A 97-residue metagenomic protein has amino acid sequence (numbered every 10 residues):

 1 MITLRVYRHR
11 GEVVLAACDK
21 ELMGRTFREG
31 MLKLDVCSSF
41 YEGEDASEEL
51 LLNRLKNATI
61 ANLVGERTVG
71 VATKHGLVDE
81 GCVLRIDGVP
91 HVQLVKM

Functional and structural regions predicted by a protein language model:
M1-L52: Conserved mixed alpha/beta catalytic, RNA-binding, or beta-rich assembly cores of soluble enzyme, regulatory
V13, T59-I60: A short pocket-lining beta-strand/turn micro-motif at the edge of beta-sheets
R54-A58: Short, intrinsically disordered low-complexity segments
I60-M97: Short, compact, well-ordered microdomains
